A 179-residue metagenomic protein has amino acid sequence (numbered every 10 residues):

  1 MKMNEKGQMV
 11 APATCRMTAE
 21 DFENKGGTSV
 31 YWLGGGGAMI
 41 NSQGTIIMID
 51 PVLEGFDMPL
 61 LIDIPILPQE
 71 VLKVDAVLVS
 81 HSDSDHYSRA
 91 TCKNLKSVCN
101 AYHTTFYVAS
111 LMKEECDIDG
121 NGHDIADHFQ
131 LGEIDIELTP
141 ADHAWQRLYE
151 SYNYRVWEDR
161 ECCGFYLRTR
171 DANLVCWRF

Functional and structural regions predicted by a protein language model:
M1-F22, A101-V108: Short, basic/low-complexity N-terminal boundary segments at the transition from targeting/disordered tails
A13-A19, M39-S82, R89-N94, W145-W157 (+1 more regions): Pre-active-site segment of Zn-dependent metallo-hydrolases
T14-M17, K25, D135-N173: Active-site-proximal loop/helix segment associated with metal-binding centers of metalloenzymes
F22-T28, N41-I47, H128-E137, R168-N173: Beta-strand-turn-beta hairpins that frame and shape the catalytic cleft of phosphate-ester-processing enzymes
T28-L33, A38: Mature N-terminal segment immediately following signal peptide/propeptide cleavage in secreted/periplasmic
G35-G37, A126, R160-G164: Short hydrophobic/aromatic beta-strand or adjacent loop that forms the aromatic wall/cage of a ligand/substrate-binding
P65-F129, P140-Q146: Active-site HxH/HxHxD metal-binding segment of metal-dependent hydrolases
